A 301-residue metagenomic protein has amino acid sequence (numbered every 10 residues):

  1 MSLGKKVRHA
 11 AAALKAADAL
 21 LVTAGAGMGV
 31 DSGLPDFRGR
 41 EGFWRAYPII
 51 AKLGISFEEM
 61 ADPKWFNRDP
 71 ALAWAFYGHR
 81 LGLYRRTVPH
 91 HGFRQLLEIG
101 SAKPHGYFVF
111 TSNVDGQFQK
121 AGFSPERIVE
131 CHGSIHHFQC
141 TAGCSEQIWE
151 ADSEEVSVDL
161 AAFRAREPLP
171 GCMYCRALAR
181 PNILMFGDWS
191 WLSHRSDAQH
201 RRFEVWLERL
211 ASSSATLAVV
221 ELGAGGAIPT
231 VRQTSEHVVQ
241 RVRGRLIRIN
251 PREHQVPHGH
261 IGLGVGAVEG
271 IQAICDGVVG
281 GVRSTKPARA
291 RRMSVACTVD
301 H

Functional and structural regions predicted by a protein language model:
M1-H301: Conserved catalytic alpha/beta core of Sir2/sirtuin-type deacylases, generalized to analogous enzyme cores that bind
